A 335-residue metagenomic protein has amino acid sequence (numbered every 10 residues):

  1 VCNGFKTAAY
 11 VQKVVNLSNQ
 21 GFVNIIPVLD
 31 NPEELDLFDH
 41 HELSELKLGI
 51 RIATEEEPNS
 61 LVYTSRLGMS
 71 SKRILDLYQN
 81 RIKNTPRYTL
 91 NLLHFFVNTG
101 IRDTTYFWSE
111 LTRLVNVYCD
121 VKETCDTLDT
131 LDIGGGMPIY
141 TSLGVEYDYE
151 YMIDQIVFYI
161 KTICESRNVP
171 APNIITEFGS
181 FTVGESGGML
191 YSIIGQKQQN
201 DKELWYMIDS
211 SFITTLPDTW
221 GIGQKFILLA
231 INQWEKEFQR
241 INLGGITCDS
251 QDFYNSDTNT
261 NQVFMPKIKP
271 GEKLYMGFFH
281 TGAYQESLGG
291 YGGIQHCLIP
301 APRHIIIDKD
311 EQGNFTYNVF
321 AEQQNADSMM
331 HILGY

Functional and structural regions predicted by a protein language model:
V1-T130, I139, C164: Active-site-proximal beta-alpha core segment in soluble small-molecule metabolic enzymes
V11, F38-D39, S142-L143, E185-S186 (+1 more regions): Short glycine-/acidic-enriched loop or helix-start segments at secondary-structure transitions that form or flank
L29, I50, G135, T176 (+1 more regions): Active-site flanking residues adjacent to catalytic metal/cofactor-binding acidic residues
P32, A53-E55, F96, G134 (+4 more regions): Anionic group-transfer/hydrolysis microenvironments
V97-N98, L131-T141, T176-F181: Glycine-rich beta-strand-to-loop/alpha-helix junction loops that act as flexible
R102-S109, Y140-M152, V183-G195, T258: Short glycine/threonine-rich loop-to-helix capping motif typified by GTGT followed within a few residues by an Asp-Pro
W108-L131, S142-N173, K197-Q198: Catalytic cores of soluble, metal-dependent hydrolases
Q155-V157, K161-E165, V169-Y335: Charged (often Lys/Glu-rich) extended helix/loop segments that serve as interaction or gating elements
